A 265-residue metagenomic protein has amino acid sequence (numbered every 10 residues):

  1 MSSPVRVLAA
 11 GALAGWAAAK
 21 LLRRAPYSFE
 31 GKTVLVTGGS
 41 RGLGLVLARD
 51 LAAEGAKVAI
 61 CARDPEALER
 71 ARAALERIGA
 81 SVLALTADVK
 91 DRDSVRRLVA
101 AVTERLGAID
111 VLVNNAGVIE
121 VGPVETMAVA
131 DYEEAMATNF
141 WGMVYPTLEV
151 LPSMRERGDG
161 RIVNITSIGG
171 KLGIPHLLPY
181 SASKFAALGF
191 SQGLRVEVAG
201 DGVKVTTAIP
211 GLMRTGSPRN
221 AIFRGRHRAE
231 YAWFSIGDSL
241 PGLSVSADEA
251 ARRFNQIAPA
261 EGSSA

Functional and structural regions predicted by a protein language model:
T37, T147, S183: Active-site helix of classical SDR
S40-R41: Conserved glycine-rich cofactor-binding loop
E54-A71: Conserved glycine-rich Rossmann-like NAD(P)H-binding loop of the short-chain dehydrogenase/reductase
P65-A67, T86-R97, V129: The beta1-alpha1 cofactor-binding region of Rossmann-like NAD(H)/NADP(H)-dependent oxidoreductases
P123-V124, D131-E133: Substrate-binding pocket helix/loop in short-chain dehydrogenase/reductase
S167: Residue(s) in the substrate-gating loop at a strand-loop-helix junction that position the organic substrate next
G200-A265: SDR active-site lid
